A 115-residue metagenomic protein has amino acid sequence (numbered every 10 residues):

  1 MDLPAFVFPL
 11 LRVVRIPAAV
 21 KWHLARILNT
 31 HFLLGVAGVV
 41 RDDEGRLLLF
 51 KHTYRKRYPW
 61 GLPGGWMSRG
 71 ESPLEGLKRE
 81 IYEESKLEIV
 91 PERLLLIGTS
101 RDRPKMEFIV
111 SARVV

Functional and structural regions predicted by a protein language model:
M1-A37: Acidic, metal-coordinating catalytic segment for phosphate/diphosphate chemistry, firing primarily on the Nudix
M1-L3, R57, D102: Nudix hydrolase/Nudix homology domain
F32, Y58, P104-M106: Residue-level preference for beta-strand/loop junctions
L34-V36, G45, M106-F108: Change "...and in nucleic-acid phosphodiester-cleaving endonucleases..." to "...and in nucleic-acid processing enzymes
V39, L49, I109-S111: Conserved hydrophobic/aromatic beta-strand scaffold that supports enzyme active sites
D42, R46-E83: Conserved Nudix-box catalytic region and its N-terminal flanking loop in Nudix hydrolases and closely related
E88-L96: A short coil-to-beta-strand element that immediately follows conserved catalytic motifs
G98-V115: Active-site-adjacent beta-strand/loop module that shapes the phosphate/pyrophosphate-binding cleft
